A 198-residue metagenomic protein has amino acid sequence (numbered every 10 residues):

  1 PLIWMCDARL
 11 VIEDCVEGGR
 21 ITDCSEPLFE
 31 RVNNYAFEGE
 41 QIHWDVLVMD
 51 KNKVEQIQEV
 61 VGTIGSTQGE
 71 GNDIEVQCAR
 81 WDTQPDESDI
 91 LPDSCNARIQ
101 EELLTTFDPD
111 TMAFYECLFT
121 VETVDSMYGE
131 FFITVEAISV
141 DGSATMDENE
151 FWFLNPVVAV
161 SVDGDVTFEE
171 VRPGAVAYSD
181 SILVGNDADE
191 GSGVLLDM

Functional and structural regions predicted by a protein language model:
L2-N34, E38-N52, D141-M198: N-terminal small/polar-rich segments of proteins
E17, G71-N72, D86-D89, D110 (+1 more regions): Residue-level signal for mature regions of secreted extracellular proteins and peptides
S25-L28, G69-N96, V124: Extracellular, repeat-based ectodomains that mediate carbohydrate processing or recognition
A36-I42, V48-C78, D82, V194-D197: Short flexible loop/turn segments that cap and initiate beta-strands
G39-Q41, I57, D110-E116, E130 (+2 more regions): A general secondary-structure signal for short beta-strands and their flanking turns/coil in non-transmembrane regions
S94-E122: Aromatic sugar-binding surface patches on proteins that engage polysaccharides or sugar-phosphate polymers
T123-I133: Short glycine/proline/serine/threonine-rich loop/turn segments at secondary-structure transition edges
V135-S139: Conserved structural position at the C-terminal beta-strand of extracellular beta-sandwich adhesion modules
